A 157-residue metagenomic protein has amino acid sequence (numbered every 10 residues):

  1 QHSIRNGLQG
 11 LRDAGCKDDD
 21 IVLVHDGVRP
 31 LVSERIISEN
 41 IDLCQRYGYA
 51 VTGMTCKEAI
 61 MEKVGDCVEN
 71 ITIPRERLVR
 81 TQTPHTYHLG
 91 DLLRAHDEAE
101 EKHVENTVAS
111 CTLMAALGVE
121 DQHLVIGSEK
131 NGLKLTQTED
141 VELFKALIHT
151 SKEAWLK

Functional and structural regions predicted by a protein language model:
Q1-V68, Q82-T83: Conserved beta-loop-beta/alpha segment of the NTase-like Rossmann-fold superfamily that binds/positions NTPs
A14-C16, I71-T72, V125-G127: Solvent-exposed alpha-helices and their adjacent loops that cap or buttress functional pockets in soluble metabolic
D18-D20, I71-T72, L89-D91: A short alpha-helix capping/helix-coil boundary motif
I21, D42, R75-E76, L124-V125: Short hydrophobic/aromatic segments of transmembrane alpha-helices and their interfaces
C56, P74-R75, E129: A generic structural signal for well-ordered coil/turn residues at beta-strand boundaries that shape enzyme active-site
E69-R80: A short, charged helix-loop
V79-K157: Conserved alpha/beta core of the MobA/IspD/sugar-nucleotide pyrophosphorylase nucleotidyltransferase superfamily
